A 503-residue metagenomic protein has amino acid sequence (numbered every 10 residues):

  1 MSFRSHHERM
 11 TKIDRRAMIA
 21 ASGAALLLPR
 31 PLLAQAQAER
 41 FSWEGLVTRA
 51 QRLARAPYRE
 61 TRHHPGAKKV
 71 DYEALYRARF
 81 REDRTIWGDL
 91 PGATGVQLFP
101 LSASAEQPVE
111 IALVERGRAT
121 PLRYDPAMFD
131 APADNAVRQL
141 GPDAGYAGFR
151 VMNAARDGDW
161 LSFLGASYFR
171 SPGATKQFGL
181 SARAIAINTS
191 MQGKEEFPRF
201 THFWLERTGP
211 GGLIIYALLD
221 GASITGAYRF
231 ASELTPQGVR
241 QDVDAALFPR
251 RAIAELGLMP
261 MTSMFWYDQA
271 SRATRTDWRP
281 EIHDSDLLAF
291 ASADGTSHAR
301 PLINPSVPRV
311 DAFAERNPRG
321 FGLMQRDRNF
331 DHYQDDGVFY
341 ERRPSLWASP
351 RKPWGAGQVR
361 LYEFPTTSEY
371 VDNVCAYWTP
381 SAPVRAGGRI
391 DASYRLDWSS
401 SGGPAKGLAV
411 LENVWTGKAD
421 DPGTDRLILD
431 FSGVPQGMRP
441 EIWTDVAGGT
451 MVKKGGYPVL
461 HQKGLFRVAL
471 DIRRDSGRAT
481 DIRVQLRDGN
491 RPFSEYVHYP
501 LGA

Functional and structural regions predicted by a protein language model:
M1-R30, Q35: N-terminal secretory signal peptides
Q35-Y72, R79-R81, H332-A503: Terminal accessory/anchoring regions of large secretory-pathway or extracellular enzymes
A56-M191: Solvent-exposed N-terminal domain segments of exported/luminal and surface proteins
E73, S162, A254, L258-R389 (+1 more regions): A contiguous, surface-exposed recognition patch within enzymatic or periplasmic domains that forms
P108-V114, G322, L346-A348, V484: Short polybasic amphipathic segments
V109, L213-I215, G226-F230, Q241-V243 (+5 more regions): Hydrophobic residues positioned within well-ordered beta-strands of beta-sheet architectures
S181-T235, G355-Q358, T367, V371: Extended, loop-rich substrate-binding clefts of extracytoplasmic carbohydrate-active enzymes
A217-M264: Acidic, contiguous internal or C-terminal segments within carbohydrate-active enzymes that form a structured patch used
